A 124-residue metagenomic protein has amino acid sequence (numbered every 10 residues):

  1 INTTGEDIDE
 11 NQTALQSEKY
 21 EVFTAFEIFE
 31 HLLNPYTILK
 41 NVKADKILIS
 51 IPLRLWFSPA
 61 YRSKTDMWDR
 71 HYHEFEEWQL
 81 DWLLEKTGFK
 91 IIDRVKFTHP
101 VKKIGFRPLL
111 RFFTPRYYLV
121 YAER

Functional and structural regions predicted by a protein language model:
I1-S17: Adenosine-cofactor binding site in Rossmann-like domains, unifying the SAM/SAH pocket of S-adenosylmethionine-dependent
Q12-A14, L33-R124: S-adenosyl-L-methionine-dependent methyltransferase catalytic module, highlighting the catalytic core
T24: A conserved beta-strand element that flanks and buttresses the S-adenosyl-L-methionine
I28-H31: Hydrophobic adenine-recognition pocket in adenosine-nucleotide-binding enzymes
